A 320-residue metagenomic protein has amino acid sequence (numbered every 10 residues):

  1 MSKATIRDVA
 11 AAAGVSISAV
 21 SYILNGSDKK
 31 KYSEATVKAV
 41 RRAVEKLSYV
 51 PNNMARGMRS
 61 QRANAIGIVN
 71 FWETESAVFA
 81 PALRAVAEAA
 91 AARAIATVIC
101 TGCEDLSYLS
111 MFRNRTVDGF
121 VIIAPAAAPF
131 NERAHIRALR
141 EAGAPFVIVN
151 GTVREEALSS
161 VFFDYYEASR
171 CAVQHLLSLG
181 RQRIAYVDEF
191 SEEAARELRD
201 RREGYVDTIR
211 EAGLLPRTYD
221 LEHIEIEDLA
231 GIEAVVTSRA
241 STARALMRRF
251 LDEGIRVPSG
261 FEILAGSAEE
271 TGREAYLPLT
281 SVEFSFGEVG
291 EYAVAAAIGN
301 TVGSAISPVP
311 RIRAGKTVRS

Functional and structural regions predicted by a protein language model:
M1, T5, S60-Q174, D228-A234 (+1 more regions): Alpha-helical recognition/docking segments in bacterial nutrient-uptake and carbohydrate-utilization systems
M1-Q61: N-terminal helix-turn-helix DNA-binding module of bacterial transcription factors
I17-S21, M58-E73, I184-E189: Short beta-strand segments enriched in small/hydrophobic residues
A90-T101, A185-Y186, R202-H223: Short beta-strand elements in bilobed, periplasmic/extracellular small-molecule ligand-binding domains
S159-Y186, E222-I226, A243, V282-V302: Hydrophobic alpha-helical segments within soluble ligand-binding/sensing domains
R170-A212, S304-R319: An alpha-beta-alpha
E227-S320: Flexible loop/turn connectors
